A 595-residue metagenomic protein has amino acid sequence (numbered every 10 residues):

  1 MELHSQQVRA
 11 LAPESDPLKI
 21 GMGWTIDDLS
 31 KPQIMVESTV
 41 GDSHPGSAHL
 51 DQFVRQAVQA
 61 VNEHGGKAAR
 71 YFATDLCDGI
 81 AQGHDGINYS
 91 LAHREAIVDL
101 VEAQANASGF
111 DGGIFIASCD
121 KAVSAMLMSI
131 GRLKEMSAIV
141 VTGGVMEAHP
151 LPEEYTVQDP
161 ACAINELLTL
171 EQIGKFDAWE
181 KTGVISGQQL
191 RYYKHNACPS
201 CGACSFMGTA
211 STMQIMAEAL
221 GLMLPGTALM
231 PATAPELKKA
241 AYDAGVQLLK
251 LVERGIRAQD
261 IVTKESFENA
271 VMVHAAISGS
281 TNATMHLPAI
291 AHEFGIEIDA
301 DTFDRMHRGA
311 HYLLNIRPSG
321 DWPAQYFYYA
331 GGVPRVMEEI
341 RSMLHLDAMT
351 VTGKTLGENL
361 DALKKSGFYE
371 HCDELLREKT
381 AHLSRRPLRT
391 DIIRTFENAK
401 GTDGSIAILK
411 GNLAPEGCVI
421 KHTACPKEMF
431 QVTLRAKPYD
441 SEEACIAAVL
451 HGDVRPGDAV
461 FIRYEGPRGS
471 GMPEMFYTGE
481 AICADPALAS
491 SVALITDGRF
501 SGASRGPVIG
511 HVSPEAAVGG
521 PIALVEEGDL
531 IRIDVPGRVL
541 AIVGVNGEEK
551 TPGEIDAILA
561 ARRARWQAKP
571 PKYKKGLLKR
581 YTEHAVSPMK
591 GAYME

Functional and structural regions predicted by a protein language model:
M1-G46, F53-T74, G79, D85-S90 (+5 more regions): Catalytic or ion-coupling anion/metal-binding cores of large enzyme and transporter domains
E95: Polyanion-binding surfaces on beta-sheet-dominated domains and ring/shell assemblies
V98: Conserved adenosine/adenylate-binding substructure
A105-M126, A138-V141: A short, small-residue-rich loop immediately preceding and capping a beta-strand
